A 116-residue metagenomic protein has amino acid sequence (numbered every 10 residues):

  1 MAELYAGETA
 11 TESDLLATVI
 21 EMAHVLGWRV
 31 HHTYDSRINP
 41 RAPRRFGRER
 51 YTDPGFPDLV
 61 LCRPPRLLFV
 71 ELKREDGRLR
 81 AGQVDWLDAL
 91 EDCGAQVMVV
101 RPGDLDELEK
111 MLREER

Functional and structural regions predicted by a protein language model:
M1-R116: Catalytic phosphate/metal-binding cores of nucleic-acid and nucleotide-processing enzymes, i.e., regions that mediate
